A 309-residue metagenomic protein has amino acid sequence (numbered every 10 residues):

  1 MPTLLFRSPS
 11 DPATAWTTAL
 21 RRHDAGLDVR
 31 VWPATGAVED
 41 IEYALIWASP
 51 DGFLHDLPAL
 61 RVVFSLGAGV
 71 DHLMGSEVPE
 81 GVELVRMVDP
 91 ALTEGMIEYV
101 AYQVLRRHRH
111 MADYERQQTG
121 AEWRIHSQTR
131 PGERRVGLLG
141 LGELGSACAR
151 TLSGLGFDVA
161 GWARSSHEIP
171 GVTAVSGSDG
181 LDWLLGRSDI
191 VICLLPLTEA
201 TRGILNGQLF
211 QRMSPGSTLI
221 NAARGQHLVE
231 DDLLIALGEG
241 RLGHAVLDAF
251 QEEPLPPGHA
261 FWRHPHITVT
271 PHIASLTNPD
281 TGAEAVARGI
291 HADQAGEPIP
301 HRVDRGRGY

Functional and structural regions predicted by a protein language model:
M1, G81, G132-R135, G216: Phosphate-coordination loops involved in phosphoryl transfer and adenosine-cofactor binding
M1-Y43: N-terminal glycine-/charge-rich "phosphate-binding" loop or analogous flexible N-terminal tail
V29-D40, D51-L54, G171-R187: Short acidic low-complexity segments
E42-E115: Phosphate/diphosphate ligand-binding glycine-rich loop within oxidoreductases
E83-M87, A91-M96, D113-Y114, E253-Y309: C-terminal helix-to-coil terminal segments
Y114-A147, A174: Glycine-rich NAD(P)-binding loop of Rossmann-like domains
A149, S153, L237-G238: Gly/Ala-rich phosphate-binding loop of Rossmann-like dinucleotide-binding domains, activating on the conserved
S165-A260: Rossmann-like adenosine-cofactor binding region
